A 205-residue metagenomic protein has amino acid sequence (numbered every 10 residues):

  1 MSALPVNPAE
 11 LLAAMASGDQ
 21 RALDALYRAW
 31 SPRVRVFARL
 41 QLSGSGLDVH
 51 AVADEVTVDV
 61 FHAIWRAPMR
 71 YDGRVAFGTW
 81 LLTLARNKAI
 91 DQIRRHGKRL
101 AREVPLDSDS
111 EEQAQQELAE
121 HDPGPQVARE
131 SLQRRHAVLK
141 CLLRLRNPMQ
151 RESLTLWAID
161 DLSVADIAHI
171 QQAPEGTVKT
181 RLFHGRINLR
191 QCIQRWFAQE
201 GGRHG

Functional and structural regions predicted by a protein language model:
S2, L42-D48, L145, H169-I170 (+1 more regions): C-terminal edge and immediately downstream basic/flexible tail or linker adjoining helix-turn-helix-like DNA-binding
S2, S17-A25, R35-D59, E175: Short, charged helix-capping/linker segments at alpha-helix termini
A16-S17, L40-L47, V58-A76, R95-G97 (+1 more regions): Sigma70-family region 2
S17, A119-T155, D160-I170: Amphipathic alpha-helical segment used for protein-protein interaction
L40, R66-G73, T83-V104, H184 (+1 more regions): Arg/Lys-rich amphipathic alpha helix in sigma70-family domain 2
A51, E55-H62, V75-N87: Structural recognition of an alpha-helix C-terminal capping motif at a helix-to-coil junction
D54, I93-A119, R129, A198-G202: Short, basic/polar amphipathic helix motif occurring as a linker/hinge flanking DNA-binding modules in transcription
I90, I159, V164-A198: DNA-recognition helix of helix-turn-helix
